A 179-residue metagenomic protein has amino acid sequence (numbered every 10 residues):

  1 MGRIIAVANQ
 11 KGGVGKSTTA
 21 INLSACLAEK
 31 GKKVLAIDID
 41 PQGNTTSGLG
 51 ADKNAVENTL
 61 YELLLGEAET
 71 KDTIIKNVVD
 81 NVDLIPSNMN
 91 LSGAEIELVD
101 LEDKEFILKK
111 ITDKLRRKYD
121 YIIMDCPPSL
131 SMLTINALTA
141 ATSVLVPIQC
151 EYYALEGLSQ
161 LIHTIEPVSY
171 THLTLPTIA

Functional and structural regions predicted by a protein language model:
M1-L173, A179: P-loop NTP-binding core
